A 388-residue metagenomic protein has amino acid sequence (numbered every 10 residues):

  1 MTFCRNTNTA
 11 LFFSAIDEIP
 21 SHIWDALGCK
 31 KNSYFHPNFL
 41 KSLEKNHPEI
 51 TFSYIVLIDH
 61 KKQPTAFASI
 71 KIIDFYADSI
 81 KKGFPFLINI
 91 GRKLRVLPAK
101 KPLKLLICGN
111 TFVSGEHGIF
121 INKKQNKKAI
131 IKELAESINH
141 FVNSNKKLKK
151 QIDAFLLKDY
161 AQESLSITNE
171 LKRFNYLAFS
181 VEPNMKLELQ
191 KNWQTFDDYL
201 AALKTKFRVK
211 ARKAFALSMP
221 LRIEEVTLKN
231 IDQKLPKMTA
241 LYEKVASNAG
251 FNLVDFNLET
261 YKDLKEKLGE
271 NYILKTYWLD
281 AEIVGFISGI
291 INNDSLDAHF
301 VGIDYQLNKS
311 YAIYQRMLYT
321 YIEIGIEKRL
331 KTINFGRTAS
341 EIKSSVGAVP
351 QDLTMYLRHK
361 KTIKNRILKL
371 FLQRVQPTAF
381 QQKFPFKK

Functional and structural regions predicted by a protein language model:
T2-T7, I72-I73, E116, K158 (+4 more regions): Active-site/acyl-donor-binding loops of N-acyltransferases
F3-L87, N139, S144-N145, K149-S310: A conserved beta-strand-loop-helix scaffold within acyl/acetyltransferase catalytic domains
I72-G118: Conserved acyl-donor/pantetheine-binding loop and adjacent beta-alpha core of acyl/acetyltransferases and related
G115-K127, V301-Y311: A short, internal acetyl-CoA/4′-phosphopantetheine-binding micro-motif in the GNAT/acyltransferase core
N126-H140, N308-E323, F335: Conserved acetyl-CoA-binding loop-helix of GNAT-fold acetyltransferases
M238, I283, A298, M317-Y321 (+2 more regions): Extended, hydrophobic alpha-helical segments in both membrane/secreted and soluble proteins
E243-G250, E266-G269, E282, S288-G289 (+6 more regions): Hydrophobic alpha-helix feature that most strongly marks membrane-spanning transmembrane helices and their immediate
